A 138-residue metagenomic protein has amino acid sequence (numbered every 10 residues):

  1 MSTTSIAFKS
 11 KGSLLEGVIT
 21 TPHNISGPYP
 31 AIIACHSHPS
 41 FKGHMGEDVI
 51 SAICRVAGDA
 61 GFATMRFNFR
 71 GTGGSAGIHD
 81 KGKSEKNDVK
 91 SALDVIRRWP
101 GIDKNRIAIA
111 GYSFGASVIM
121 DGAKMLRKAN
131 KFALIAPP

Functional and structural regions predicted by a protein language model:
M1-A7: A domain-start/cap signature at the N-terminus of enzymes
S2, G77-G82, L126-K131: Generic structural signal for short, solvent-exposed loop/turn connectors between secondary structure elements
F8-S10, L14-H23, P28-I102: Serine-hydrolase catalytic machinery in alpha/beta-hydrolase-like enzymes
V89-P138: Primarily recognizes the serine-hydrolase "nucleophile elbow" in alpha/beta-hydrolase and SGNH/GDSL folds
